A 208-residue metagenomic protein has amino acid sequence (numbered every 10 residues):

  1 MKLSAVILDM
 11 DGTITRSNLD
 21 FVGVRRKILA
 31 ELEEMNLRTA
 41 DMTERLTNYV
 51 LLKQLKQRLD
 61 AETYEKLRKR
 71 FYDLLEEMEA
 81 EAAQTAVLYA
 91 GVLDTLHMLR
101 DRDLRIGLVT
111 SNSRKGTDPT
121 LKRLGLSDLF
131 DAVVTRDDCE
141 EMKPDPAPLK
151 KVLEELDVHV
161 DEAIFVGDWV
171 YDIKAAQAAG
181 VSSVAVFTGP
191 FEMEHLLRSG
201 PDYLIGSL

Functional and structural regions predicted by a protein language model:
M1-A90, H97-R102, D118: N-terminal helical cap/lid subdomain that shapes the substrate entry/recognition surface in HAD-like hydrolases
M1-S4, H97-R100, R114, D118-L208: Asp-based, Mg2+/Mn2+-dependent phosphohydrolase catalytic module
T15, G107-L108: Short catalytic-loop micro-motif centered on adjacent basic/acidic residues
R105-G107, S182: Proline-centered loop/turn at the N-terminus of a beta-strand
T110-N112: Conserved phosphate-coupling serine/threonine residues in phosphotransfer and NTP-handling enzymes
